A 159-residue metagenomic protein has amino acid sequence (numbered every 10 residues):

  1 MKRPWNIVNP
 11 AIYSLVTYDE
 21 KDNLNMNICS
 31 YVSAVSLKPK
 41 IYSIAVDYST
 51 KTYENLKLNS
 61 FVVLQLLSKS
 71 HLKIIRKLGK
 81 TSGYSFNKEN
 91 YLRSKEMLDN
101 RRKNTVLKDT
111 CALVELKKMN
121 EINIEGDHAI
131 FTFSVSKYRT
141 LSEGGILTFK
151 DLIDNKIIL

Functional and structural regions predicted by a protein language model:
M1-L159: Basic, polyanion-binding surface patches
